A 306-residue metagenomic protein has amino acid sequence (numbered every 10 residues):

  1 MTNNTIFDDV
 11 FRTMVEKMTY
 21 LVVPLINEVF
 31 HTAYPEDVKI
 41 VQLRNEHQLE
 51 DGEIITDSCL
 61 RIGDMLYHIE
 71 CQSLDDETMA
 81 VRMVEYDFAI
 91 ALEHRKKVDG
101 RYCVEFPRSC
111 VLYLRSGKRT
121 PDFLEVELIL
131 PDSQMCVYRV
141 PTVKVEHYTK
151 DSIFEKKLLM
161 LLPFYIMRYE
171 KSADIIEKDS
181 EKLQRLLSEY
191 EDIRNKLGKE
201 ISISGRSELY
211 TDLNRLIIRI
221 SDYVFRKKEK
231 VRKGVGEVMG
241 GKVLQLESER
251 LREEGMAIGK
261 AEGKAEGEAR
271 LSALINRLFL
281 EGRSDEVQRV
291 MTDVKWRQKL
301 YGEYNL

Functional and structural regions predicted by a protein language model:
M1-K228: Conserved single-residue anchors adjacent to enzymatic active/cofactor-binding motifs
R61-S73, A173-L306: Short, charged alpha-helical interaction segments and adjacent helix-coil junctions
